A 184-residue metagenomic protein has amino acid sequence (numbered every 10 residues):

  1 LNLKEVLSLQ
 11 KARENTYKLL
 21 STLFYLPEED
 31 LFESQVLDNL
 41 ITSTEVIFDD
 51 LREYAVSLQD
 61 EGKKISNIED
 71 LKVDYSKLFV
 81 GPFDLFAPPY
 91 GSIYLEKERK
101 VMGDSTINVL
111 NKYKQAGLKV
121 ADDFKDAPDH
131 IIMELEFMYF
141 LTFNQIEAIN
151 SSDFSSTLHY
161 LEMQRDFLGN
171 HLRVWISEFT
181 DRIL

Functional and structural regions predicted by a protein language model:
L1-L184: Surface/interface-facing alpha-helical segments and adjacent flexible terminal/loop regions used for partner/assembly
